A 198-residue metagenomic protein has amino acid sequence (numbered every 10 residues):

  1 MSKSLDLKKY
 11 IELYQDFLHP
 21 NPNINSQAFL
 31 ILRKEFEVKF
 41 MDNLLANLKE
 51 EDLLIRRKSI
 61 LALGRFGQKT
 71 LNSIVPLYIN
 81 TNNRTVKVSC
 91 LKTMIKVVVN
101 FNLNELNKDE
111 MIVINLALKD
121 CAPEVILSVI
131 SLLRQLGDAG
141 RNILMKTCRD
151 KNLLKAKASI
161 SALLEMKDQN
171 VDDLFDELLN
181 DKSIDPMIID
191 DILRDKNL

Functional and structural regions predicted by a protein language model:
M1-L5, Q15, P22-V38, A46 (+7 more regions): Structural detector for internal amphipathic alpha-helices that build alpha-solenoid repeat scaffolds
K9-Y10, M41, L71, L106-M111 (+1 more regions): Core helices of alpha-solenoid repeat scaffolds
E12-P20, N43-E51, S73-N82, V113-C121 (+2 more regions): Alpha-solenoid HEAT/Armadillo-like helical repeat scaffolds in large eukaryotic proteins
L154: Short alpha-helical
